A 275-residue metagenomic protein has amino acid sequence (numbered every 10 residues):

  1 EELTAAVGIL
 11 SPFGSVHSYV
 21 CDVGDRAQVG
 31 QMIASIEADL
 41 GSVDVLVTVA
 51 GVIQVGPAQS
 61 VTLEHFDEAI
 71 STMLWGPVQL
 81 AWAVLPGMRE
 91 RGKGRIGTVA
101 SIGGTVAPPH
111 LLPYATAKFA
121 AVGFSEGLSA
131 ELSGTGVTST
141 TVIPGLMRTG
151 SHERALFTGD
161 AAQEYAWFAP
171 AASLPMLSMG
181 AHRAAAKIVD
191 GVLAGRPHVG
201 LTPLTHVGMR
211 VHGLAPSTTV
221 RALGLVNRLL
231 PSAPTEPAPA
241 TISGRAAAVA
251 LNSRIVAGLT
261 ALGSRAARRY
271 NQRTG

Functional and structural regions predicted by a protein language model:
V20-Q31, L63: The beta1-alpha1 cofactor-binding region of Rossmann-like NAD(H)/NADP(H)-dependent oxidoreductases
V49-Q54: Conserved NAD(P)H cofactor-binding loop of Rossmann-fold oxidoreductase domains
P57-A58, H65-I70: Substrate-binding pocket helix/loop in short-chain dehydrogenase/reductase
Q59, V106-L112: Active-site loop immediately N-terminal to the catalytic Tyr-X3-Lys motif of short-chain dehydrogenase/reductase
A81, A117: Active-site helix of classical SDR
S101: Residue(s) in the substrate-gating loop at a strand-loop-helix junction that position the organic substrate next
E131-H206, R210-A233: SDR active-site lid
